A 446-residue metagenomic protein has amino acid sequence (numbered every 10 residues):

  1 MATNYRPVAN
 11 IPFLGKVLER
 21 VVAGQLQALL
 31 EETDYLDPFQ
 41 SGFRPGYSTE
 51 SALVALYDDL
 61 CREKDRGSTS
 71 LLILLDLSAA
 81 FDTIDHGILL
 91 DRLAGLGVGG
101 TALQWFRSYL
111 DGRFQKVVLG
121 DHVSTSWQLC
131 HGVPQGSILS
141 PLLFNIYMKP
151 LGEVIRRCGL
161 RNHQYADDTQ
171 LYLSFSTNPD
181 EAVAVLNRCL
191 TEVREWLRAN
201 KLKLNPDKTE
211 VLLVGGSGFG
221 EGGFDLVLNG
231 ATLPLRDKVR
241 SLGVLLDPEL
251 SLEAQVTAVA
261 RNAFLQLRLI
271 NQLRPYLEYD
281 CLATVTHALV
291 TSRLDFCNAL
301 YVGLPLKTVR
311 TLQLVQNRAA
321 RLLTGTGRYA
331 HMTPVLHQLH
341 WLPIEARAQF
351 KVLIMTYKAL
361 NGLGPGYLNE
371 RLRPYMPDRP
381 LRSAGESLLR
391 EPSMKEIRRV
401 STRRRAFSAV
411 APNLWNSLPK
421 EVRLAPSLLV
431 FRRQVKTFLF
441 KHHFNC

Functional and structural regions predicted by a protein language model:
M1-P134, L173-S174, K358: Conserved pre-catalytic core of RNA-dependent polymerases
A2, R6, V22, D76 (+14 more regions): Short, conserved catalytic/metal-binding micro-motifs enriched in Asp/Glu and His
R6, Q40-F43, S70-A80, F106 (+7 more regions): Catalytic palm active-site di-aspartate
V21-L26, A52-K64, D180-N200, F264 (+1 more regions): Inter-domain linker/hinge segments that demarcate the starts of reverse transcriptase and RNase H-type modules
A79-L96, Q170-R194, G216, G303: Catalytic palm subdomain of template-directed nucleic-acid polymerases, centered on the conserved carboxylate motif
N178, R188, A199-K238: Short, conserved micro-motifs composed of acidic
A231-Y301: Basic, alpha-helical interaction scaffolds
Q313-C446: Short linear motifs embedded in intrinsically disordered, charge-biased segments
